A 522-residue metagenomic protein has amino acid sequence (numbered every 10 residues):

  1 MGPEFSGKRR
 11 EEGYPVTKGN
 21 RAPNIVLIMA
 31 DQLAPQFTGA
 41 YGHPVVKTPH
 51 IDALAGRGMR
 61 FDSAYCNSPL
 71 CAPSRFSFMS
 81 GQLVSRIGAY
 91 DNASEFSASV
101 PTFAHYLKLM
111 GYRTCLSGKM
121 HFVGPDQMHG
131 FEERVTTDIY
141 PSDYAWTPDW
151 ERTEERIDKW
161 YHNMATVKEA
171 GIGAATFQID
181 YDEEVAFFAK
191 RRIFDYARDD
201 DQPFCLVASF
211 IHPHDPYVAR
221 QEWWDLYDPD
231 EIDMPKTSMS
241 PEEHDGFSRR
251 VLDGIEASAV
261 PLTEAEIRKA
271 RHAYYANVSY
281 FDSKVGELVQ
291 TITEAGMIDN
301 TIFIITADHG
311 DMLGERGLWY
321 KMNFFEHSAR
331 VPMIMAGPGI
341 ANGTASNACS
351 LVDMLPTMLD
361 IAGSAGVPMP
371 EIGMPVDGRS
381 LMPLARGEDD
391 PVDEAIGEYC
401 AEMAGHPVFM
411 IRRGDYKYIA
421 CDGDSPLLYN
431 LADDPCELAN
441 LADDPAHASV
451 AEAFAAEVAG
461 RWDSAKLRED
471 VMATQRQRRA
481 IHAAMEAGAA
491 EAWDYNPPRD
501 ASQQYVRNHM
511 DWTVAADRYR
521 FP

Functional and structural regions predicted by a protein language model:
G2-A420, P426, P435-A456, G488-P522: Formylglycine-dependent sulfatase
A432: Residues forming the ATP-binding cleft of Hanks-type serine/threonine protein kinase domains
D444-E491: A contiguous, mid-protein "functional segment" used to position or interact with cofactors/ions or partner subunits
